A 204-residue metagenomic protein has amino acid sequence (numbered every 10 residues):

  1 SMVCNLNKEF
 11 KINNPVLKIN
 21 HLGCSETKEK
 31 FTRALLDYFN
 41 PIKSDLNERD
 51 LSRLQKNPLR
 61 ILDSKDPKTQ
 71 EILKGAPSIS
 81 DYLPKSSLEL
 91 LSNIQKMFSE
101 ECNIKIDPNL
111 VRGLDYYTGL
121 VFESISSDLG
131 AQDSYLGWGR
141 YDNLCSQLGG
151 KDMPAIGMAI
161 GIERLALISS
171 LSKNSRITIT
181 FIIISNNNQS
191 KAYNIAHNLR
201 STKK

Functional and structural regions predicted by a protein language model:
S1-V16, Q55-K204: Positively charged, Gly/Ser-enriched RNA/tRNA-binding surfaces
N20-R33: Short, conserved secondary-structure transition motifs
R33-L62, S126-D128: Acidic, His- and aromatic-enriched active-site or binding-groove loops in soluble protein domains that engage sugars
